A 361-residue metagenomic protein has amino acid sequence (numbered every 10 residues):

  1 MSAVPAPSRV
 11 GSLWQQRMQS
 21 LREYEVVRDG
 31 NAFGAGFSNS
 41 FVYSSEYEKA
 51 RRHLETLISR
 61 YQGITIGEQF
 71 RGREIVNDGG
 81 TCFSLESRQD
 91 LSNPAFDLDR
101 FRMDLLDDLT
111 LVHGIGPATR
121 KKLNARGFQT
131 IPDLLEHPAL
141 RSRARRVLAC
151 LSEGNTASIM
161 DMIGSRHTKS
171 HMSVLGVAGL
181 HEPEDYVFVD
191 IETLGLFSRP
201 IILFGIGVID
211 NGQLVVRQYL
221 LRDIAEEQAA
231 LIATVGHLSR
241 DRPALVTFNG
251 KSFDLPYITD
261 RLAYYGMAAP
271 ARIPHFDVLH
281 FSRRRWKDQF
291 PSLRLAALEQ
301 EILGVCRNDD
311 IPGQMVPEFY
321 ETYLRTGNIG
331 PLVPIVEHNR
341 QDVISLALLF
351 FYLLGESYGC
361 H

Functional and structural regions predicted by a protein language model:
S2-V10, R17, F33-P183: N-terminal accessory regions of nucleic-acid-interacting proteins
P138-A139, F276-L279, V316-Y320: Short, conserved phosphate-binding/catalytic loop or strand-edge motifs used in phosphoryl-/nucleotidyl-transfer
E184-L194, N339: Two-metal-ion RNase H-like nuclease active-site motif
D190-E192, D254, D277, D342: Acidic active-site catalytic centers that drive phospho-/nucleotidyl reactions and related ester hydrolyses
G195-S198, F290: Short glycine/serine/proline-enriched coil/turn segments at secondary-structure junctions
P200-G212: Short conserved beta-strand segments at catalytic cores or DNA/RNA-binding microdomains of nucleic-acid binding
I206, L214-E301: Conserved DEDDh/DEDDy metal-dependent 3′-5′ exonuclease domain
L295-H361: Acidic, Mg2+-coordinating catalytic module of metal-dependent nucleases/exonucleases that use a two-metal-ion mechanism
